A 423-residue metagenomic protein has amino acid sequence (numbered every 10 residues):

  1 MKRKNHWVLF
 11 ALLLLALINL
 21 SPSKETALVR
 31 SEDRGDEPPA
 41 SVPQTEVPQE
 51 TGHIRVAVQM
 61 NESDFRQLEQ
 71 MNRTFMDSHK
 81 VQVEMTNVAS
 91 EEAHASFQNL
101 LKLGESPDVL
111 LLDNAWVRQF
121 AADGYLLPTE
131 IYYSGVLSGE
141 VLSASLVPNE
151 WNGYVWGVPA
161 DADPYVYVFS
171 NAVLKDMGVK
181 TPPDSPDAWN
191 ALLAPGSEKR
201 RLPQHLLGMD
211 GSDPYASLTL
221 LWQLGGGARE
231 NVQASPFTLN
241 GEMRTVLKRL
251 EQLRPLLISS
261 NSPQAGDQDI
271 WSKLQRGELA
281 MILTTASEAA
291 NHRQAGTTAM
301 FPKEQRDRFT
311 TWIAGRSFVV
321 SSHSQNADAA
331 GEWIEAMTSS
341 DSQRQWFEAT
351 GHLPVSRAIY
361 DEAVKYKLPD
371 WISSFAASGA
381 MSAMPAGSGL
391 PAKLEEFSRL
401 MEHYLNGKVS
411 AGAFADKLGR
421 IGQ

Functional and structural regions predicted by a protein language model:
M1-V117, I421-Q423: Conserved N-terminal structural module of periplasmic/extracytoplasmic solute-binding proteins
K2-R34, K175, G379-Q423: Conserved C-terminal helix/tail region of periplasmic/extracytoplasmic solute-binding proteins
P43, N114-V166, A299-F301: Hinge/lid segment of periplasmic solute-binding proteins
V58-N61, K248-N326, E332: Extracytoplasmic/periplasmic substrate-binding proteins
S78-V141, K175-M177, W271-K273, A280-M281 (+2 more regions): Extracytoplasmic "Venus flytrap"/periplasmic binding protein-like
W156-A160, Y165, N190-P236, L279: Extracytoplasmic/periplasmic solute-binding protein
L193-P195, Q233-Q264: Glycine-centered hinge/linker elements that transmit conformational signals in sensory and ligand-binding systems
F347-R399, H403: Long, aromatic- and glycine/proline-rich binding clefts that accommodate carbohydrate-like moieties
